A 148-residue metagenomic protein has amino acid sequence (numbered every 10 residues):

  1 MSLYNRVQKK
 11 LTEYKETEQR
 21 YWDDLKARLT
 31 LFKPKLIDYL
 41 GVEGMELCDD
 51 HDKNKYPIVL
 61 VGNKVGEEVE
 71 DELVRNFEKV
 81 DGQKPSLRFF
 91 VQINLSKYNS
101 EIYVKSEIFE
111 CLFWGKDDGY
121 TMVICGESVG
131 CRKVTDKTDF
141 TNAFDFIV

Functional and structural regions predicted by a protein language model:
M1-I58: Charge-rich, low-complexity N-terminal segments
L3, V7, F89-V91, A143-I147: Generic structural signal of hydrophobic/aromatic residues within well-ordered alpha-helices of folded domains
K9-K10, K15, K26, K33-K35 (+9 more regions): Context-gated lysine
K10-L11, L29, Y39, D52-N54 (+5 more regions): Residue-level detector of solvent-exposed, low-hydrophobicity positions
A27, V74, K79, K97 (+2 more regions): Low-complexity, compositionally biased segments
Y39-V42, L60, K64, V80 (+4 more regions): Intrinsically disordered, low-complexity segments enriched in small/polar residues
L47-C111: Amphipathic, interaction-prone secondary-structure segments
E107-V148: Glycine-rich, aromatic-bearing surface loops/beta-hairpins
